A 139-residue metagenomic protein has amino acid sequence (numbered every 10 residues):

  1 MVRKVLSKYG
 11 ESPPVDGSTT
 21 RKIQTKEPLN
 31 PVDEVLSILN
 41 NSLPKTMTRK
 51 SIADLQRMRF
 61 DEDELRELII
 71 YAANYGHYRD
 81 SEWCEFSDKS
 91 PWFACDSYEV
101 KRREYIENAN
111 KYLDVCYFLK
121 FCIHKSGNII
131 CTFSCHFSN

Functional and structural regions predicted by a protein language model:
M1-V15: N-terminal-biased segments
R3, S7, R21-V100: Compact soluble domain cores
N30, N40-N41, N74, N108-N110 (+2 more regions): Detector for Asparagine
S97-N110: Short beta-strand segments that buttress and anchor functional surface loops
N110-N139: Enriched for short, Lys/Arg-rich terminal
